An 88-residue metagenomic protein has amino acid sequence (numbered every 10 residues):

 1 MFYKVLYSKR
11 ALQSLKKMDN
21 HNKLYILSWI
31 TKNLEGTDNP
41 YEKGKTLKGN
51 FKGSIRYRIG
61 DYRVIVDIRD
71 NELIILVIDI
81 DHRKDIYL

Functional and structural regions predicted by a protein language model:
M1-I55, D70-E72, D85-L88: Basic, Lys/Arg-enriched alpha-helical interface segments
F2, R63-I65: Short flexible/disordered coil segments
R56, I65, I74-L76: General beta-strand recognition
I59-D61, I68-D70: A generic beta-sheet turn/junction motif
I78-R83: Short, solvent-exposed aromatic-acidic interface loops
